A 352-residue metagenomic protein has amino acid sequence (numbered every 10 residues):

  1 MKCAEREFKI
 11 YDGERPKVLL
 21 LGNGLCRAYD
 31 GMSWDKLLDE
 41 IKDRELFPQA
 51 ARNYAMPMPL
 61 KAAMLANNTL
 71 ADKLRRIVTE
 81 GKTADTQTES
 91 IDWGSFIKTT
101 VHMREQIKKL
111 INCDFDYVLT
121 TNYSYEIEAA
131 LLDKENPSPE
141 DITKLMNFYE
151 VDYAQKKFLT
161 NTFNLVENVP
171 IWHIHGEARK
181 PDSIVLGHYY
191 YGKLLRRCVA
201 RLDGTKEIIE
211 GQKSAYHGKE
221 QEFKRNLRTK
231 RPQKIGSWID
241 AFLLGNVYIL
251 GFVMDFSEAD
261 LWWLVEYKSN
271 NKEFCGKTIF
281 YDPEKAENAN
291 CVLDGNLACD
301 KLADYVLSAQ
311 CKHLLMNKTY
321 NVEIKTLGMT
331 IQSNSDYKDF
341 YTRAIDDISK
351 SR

Functional and structural regions predicted by a protein language model:
M1-D35, E40, R44, E105 (+3 more regions): SIR2/sirtuin-family catalytic core signature
M1-L131, E135-D141, Q332-F340, K350-R352: Gly/serine-rich nucleotide phosphate-binding loop at the start of the catalytic core of nucleotide/ADP-ribose-handling
A28, K109-D203: Extended, H/D-rich, highly charged conserved domains that either
P48, L60, D72-L74, Y149 (+3 more regions): Intrinsically disordered, low-complexity regions enriched in polar/acidic and amide residues
P48-Y54, L202-I209, T278-P283: Short C-terminal domain-edge/linker segments immediately following a structured domain
L60, M64, L74, I142-L145 (+10 more regions): Extended hydrophobic/Leu-rich segments
N67-T83, E167-Y190, N226-T229, N296-Y337: A broadly tuned preference for mixed-charge, low-complexity surface segments
L195-F242: Acidic, metal/cofactor-coordinating or nucleic-acid-engaging core segments within structured domains
